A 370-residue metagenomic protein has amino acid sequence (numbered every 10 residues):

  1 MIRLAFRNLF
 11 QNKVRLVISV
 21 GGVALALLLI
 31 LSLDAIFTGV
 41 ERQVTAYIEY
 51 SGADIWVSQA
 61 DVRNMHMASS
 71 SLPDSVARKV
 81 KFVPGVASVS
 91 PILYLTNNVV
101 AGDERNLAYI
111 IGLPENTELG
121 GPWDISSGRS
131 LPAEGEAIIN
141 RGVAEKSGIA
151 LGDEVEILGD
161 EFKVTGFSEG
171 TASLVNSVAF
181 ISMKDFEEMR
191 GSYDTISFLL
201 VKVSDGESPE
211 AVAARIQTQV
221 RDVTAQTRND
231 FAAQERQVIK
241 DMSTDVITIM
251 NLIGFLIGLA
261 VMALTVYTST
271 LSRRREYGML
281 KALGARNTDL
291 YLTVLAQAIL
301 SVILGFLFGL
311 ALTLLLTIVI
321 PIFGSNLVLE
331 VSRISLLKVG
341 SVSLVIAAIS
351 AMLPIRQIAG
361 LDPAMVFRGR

Functional and structural regions predicted by a protein language model:
M1-L28, E41, A46, L295: N-terminal Sec/SRP start-transfer signal
L9, M279-T288, L361, R370: Short helix-to-coil transition segments within interhelical loops that connect adjacent transmembrane helices
L28-A108, S127, A214-T218, T224: Hydrophobic, regular-secondary-structure patches
I36, R215-A260, S269-R274, M279-L280 (+4 more regions): Peri-transmembrane interface segments
V83, E156, D160-K163, F167-I249 (+1 more regions): Mechanotransmission and gating elements of multispan inner-membrane complexes involved in transport and envelope
I92-L95, D103-P114, D124-D185, S192: Hydrophobic secondary-structure segments that place a key small or acidic residue at a functional site
G254, R275-P321, K338-I346, P354: Transmembrane alpha-helical interface segments in multi-pass membrane proteins
V331, S335-R370: C-terminal membrane-exit region of the final transmembrane helix in multipass inner-membrane proteins
